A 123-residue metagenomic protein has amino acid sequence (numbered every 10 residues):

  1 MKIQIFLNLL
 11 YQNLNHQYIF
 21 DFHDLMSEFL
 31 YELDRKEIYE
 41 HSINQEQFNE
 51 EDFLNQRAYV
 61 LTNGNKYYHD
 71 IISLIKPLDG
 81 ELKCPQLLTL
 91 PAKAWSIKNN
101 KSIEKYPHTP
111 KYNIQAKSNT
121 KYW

Functional and structural regions predicted by a protein language model:
M1-K2: Long, charge-rich alpha-helical interaction segments
L9-E81, L88: Core of folded catalytic or high-affinity ligand/protein-binding domains in predominantly eukaryotic proteins
Y68-D70, L74-W123: Basic, alpha-helical nucleic-acid-binding regions used in initiation and control of genome expression
